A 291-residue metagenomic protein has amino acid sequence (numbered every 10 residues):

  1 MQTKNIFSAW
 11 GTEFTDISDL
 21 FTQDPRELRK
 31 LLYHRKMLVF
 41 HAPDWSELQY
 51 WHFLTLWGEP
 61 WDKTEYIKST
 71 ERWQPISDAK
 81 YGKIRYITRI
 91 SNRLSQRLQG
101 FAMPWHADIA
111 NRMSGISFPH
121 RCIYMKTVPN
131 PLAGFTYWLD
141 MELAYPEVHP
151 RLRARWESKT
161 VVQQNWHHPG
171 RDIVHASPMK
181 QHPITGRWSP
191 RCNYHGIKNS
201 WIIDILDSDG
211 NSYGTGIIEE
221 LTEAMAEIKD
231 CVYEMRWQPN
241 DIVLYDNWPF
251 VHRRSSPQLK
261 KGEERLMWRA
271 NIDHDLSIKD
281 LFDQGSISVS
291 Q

Functional and structural regions predicted by a protein language model:
Q2-P239, W248-Q291: Non-heme Fe(II) oxygenase catalytic core, chiefly the N-lobe of the double-stranded beta-helix
L244-D246: Short beta-strand segments
